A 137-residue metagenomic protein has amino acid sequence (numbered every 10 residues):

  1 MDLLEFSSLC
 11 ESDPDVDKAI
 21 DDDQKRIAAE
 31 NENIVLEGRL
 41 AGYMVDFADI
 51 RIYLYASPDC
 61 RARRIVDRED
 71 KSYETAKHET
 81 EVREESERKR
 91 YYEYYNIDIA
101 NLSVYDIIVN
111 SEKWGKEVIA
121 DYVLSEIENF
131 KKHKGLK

Functional and structural regions predicted by a protein language model:
M1-M44, D59-C60, D70-T75, E85: ATP-dependent small-molecule kinase phosphotransfer cores that center on conserved nucleotide phosphate-binding segments
E32-N33, D49, D106: Conserved acidic residues
G42-A48, A100-S103: Short loop/helix-cap segments at secondary-structure boundaries that form the rim of catalytic
V45-F47, R63, I119-A120: Short glycine-/acidic-enriched loop or helix-start segments at secondary-structure transitions that form or flank
Y55-A100: A glycine- and Lys/Arg-enriched "phosphate-lid" helix/loop adjacent to the NTP-binding pocket of small-molecule kinases
K71, E93-K137: NTP-dependent small-molecule kinase module
